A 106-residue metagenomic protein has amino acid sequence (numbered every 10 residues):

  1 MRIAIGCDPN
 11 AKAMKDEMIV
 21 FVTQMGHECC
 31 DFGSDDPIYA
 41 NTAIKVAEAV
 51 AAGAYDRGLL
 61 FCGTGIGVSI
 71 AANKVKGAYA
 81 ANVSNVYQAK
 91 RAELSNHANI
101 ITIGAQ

Functional and structural regions predicted by a protein language model:
M1-R2, T23-Q24, V46: SAM-dependent methyltransferases
R2-F21, N85-Q106: C-terminal binding/interaction regions
G6, F32-S34, V83: Conserved beta-strand termini and adjacent loop/short-helix elements that scaffold enzyme active sites in alpha/beta
V20-E28, G77: Short helix-loop-beta junction
E28-Y39: A short beta-strand-loop structural module common to alpha/beta enzyme folds
V46-V83: Helix-adjacent hinge/juxtasegments
